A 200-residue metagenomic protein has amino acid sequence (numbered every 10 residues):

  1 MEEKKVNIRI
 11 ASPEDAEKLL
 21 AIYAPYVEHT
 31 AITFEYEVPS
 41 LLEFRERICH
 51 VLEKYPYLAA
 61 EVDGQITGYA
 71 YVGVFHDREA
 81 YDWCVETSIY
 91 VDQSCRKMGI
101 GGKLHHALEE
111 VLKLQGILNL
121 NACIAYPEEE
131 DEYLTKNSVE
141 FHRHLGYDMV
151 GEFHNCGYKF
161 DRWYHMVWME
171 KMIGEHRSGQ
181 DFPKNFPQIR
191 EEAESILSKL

Functional and structural regions predicted by a protein language model:
V6, Q65-Y69, Y164: Glycine-rich phosphate/pyrophosphate-binding loop shared by adenosine-nucleotide-utilizing enzymes
N7-L19: A short beta-loop-alpha structural element at the N-terminal edge of CoA-dependent acyl/N-acetyltransferase catalytic
L20, A24-R47: Conserved GNAT-fold acetyl-CoA-binding loop/helix
P39-C84, S88-S94, Q115, M172-E175: Acetyl-CoA-dependent GNAT
S88-R96, I124-E129: A short, internal acetyl-CoA/4′-phosphopantetheine-binding micro-motif in the GNAT/acyltransferase core
K97-K113, T135-E140: Conserved acetyl-CoA-binding loop-helix of GNAT-fold acetyltransferases
L112-L134: Conserved GNAT acetyl-CoA-binding A-motif
C123-A125, V139, R143-R162, G174-E175 (+1 more regions): Conserved catalytic-core motifs of GNAT/GCN5-like acyltransferases
